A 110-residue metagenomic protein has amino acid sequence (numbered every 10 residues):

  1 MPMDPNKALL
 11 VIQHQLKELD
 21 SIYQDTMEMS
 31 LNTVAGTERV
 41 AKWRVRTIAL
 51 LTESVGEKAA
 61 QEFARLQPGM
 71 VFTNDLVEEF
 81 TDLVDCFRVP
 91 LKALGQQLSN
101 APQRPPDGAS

Functional and structural regions predicted by a protein language model:
P2-P102: Charged interaction/catalytic cores of defense and host-pathogen modules
A101-S110: Surface-exposed beta-loop interaction hotspot
